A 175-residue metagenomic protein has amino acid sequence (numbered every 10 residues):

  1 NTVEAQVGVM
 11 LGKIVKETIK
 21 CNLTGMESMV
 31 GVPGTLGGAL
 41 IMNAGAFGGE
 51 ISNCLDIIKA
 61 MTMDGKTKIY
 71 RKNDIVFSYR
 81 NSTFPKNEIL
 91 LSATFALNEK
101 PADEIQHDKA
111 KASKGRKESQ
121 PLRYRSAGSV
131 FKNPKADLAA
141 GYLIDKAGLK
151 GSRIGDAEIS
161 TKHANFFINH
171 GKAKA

Functional and structural regions predicted by a protein language model:
N1, L40, E88-S92: Acidic/polar active-site rim loop that often engages polyanionic ligands
N1-L36: Anion-binding (especially nucleotide phosphate/pyrophosphate-binding) glycine-rich loop and adjoining beta-alpha core
M10, P33-L40, F47, V130 (+1 more regions): Gly/Ser/Thr-rich beta-alpha loop segments that engage phosphate groups in nucleotides
E17-L23, M42-N53: A glycine- and small-aliphatic-rich helix-loop capping segment at beta-alpha/alpha-beta transitions that lines
V30, G38-M42, F47-G48, K68 (+2 more regions): Core subunits and conserved enzymes of cellular information-processing and envelope-translocation systems across
N53-L55, K162: Short, solvent-exposed loop/turn segments at the edges of secondary structure
D56-A60: Short polybasic amphipathic segments
M61-A175: Phosphate/pyrophosphate- and phosphate-bearing ligand-binding catalytic cores of soluble enzymes
